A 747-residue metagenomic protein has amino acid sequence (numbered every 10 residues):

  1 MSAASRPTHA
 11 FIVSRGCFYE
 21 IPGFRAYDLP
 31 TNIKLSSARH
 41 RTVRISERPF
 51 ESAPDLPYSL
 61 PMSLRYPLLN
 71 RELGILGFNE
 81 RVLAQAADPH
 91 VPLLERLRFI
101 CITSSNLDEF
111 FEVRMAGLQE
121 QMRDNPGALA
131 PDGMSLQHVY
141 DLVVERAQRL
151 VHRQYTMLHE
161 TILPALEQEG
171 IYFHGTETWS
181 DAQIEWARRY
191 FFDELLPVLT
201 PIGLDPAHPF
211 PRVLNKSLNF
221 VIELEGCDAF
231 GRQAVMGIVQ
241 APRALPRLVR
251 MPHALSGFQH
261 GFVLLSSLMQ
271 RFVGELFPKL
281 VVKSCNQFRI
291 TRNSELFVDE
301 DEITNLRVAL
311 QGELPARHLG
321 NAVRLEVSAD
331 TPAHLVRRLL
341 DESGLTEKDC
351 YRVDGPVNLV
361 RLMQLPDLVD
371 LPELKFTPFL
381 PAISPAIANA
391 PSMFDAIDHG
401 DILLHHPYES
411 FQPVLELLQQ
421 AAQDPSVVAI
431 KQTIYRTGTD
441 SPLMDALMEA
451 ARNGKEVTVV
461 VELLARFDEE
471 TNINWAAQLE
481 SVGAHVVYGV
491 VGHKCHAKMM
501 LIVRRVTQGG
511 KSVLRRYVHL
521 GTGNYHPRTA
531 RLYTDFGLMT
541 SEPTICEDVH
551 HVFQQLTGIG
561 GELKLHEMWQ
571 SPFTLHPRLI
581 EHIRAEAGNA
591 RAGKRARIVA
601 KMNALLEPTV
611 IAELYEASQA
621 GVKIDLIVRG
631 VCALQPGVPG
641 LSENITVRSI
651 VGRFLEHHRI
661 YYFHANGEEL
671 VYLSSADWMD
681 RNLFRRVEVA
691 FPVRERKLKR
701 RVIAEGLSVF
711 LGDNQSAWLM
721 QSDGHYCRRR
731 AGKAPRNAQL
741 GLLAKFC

Functional and structural regions predicted by a protein language model:
A3, A10-V13, E20, D28 (+1 more regions): Short hydrophobic alpha-helical segments enriched in small aliphatic residues
A10, S14, G23, I33-L35 (+1 more regions): Serine/threonine-rich, low-complexity intrinsically disordered segments
F11, F18-Y19, F24-Y27, F50 (+1 more regions): Aromatic (phenylalanine/tyrosine) cluster motif
Y27, N32-K34, R44, E51 (+1 more regions): Short, positively charged and aromatic/hydrophobic N-terminal segments
F50-I598, E616-A620, C632-E656, I660-C747: N-terminal localization/anchoring segments of enzymes in phospholipid and broader phosphate metabolism
N603: Cofactor-pocket helix-loop regions in the catalytic cores of large enzyme subunits
K623-I627: Hydrophobic alpha/beta core scaffold segments
